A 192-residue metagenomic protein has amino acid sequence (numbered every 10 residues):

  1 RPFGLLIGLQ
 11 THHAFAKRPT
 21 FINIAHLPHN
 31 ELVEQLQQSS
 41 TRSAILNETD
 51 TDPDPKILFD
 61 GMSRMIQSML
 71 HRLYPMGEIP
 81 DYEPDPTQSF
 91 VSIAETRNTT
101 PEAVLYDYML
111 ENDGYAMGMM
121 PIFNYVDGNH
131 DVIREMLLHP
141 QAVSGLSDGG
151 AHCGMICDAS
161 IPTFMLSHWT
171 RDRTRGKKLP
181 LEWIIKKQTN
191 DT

Functional and structural regions predicted by a protein language model:
R1-K178: Active-site neighborhoods of metal-dependent hydrolases
K178-K186: Extended C-terminal subregions enriched in glycine
K187-T192: Mid-to-C-terminal alpha-helical segments outside catalytic/metal-binding sites
